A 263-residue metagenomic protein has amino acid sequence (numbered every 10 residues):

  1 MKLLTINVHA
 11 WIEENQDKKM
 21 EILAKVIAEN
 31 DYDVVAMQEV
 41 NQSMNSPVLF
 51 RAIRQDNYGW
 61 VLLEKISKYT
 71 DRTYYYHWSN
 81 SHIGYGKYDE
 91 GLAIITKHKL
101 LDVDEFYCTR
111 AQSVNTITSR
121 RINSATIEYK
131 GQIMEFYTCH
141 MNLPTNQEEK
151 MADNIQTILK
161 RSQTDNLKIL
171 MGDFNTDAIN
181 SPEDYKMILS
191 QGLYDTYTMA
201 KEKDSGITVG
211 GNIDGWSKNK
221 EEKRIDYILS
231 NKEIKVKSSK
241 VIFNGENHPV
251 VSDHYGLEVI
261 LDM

Functional and structural regions predicted by a protein language model:
M1-V34, Y75-M263: Active-site regions of metal-assisted phosphoester/phosphodiester hydrolases, unifying DNase/endonuclease modules
N15-Q16, V40-I66, G84-D89, I179-I188: Metal-dependent catalytic neighborhoods of phosphoester/phosphodiester hydrolases
V35-E39: Acidic beta-strand-to-loop metal/phosphate-binding motif
L63-Y76: Charged, glycine-enriched surface loops/patches that mediate electrostatic binding to polyanionic ligands
